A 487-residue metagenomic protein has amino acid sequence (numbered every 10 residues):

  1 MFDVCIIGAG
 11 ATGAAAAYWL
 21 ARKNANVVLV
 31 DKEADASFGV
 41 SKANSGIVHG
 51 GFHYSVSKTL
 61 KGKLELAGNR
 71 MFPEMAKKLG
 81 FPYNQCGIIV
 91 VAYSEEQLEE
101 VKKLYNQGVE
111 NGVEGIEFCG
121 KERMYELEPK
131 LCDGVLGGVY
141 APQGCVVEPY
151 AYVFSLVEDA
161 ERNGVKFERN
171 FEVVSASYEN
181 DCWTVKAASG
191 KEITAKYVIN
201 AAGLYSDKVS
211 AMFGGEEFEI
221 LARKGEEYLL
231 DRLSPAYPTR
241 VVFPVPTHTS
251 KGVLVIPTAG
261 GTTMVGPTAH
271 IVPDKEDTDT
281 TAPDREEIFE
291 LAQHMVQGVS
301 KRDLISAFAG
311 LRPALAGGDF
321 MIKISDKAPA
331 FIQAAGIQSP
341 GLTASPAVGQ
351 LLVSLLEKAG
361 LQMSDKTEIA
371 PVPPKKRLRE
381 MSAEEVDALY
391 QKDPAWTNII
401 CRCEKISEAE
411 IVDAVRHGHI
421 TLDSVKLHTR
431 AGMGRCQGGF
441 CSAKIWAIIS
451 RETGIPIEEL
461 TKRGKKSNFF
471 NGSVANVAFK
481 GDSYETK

Functional and structural regions predicted by a protein language model:
F2-L29: N-terminal Rossmann-like FAD-binding beta1-loop-alpha1 element of flavoenzymes
A15, A176-D181, V185-G266, H270-D279 (+2 more regions): Flavin-dependent oxidoreductases
A21-A43: Glycine-rich FAD pyrophosphate-binding loop
G46-L127, G252-V253: Dinucleotide-binding Rossmann-like beta1-alpha1 core, especially the glycine-rich loop that anchors the ADP
L60-L66, V91-E100, V139-E158, T278-P283 (+2 more regions): Short beta-strand to alpha-helix junction loop
V139-Y197: Helical element adjacent to the flavin cofactor pocket in flavoenzyme catalytic cores
S250, A259-G260, E276-I399, I406-A414 (+2 more regions): C-terminal catalytic lobe of FAD-dependent flavoproteins
E276, S407-H419, F440-E458: Iron-sulfur (Fe-S) cluster-binding segments and ferredoxin-like electron-carrier domains, especially [2Fe-2S]
